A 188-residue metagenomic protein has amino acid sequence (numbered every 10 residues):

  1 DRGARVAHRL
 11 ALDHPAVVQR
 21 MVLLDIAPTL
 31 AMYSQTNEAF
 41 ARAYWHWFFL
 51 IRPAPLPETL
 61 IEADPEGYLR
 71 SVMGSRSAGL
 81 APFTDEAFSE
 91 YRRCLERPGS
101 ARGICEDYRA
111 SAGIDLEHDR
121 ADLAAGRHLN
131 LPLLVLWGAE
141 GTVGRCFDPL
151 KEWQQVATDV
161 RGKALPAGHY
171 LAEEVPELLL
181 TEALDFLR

Functional and structural regions predicted by a protein language model:
R5-A164, A172, L184: Flexible "cap/lid" subdomain of the alpha/beta-hydrolase fold that forms the substrate-access gate
P166-A167, R188: Generic structural signal for short, solvent-exposed loop/turn connectors between secondary structure elements
G168-L180: Catalytic histidine-centered segment of alpha/beta-hydrolase-like enzymes
L179, A183, L187: Hydrophobic "lid"/C-terminal helical patch of Rossmann-like NAD(P)-dependent dehydrogenase/epimerase domains
